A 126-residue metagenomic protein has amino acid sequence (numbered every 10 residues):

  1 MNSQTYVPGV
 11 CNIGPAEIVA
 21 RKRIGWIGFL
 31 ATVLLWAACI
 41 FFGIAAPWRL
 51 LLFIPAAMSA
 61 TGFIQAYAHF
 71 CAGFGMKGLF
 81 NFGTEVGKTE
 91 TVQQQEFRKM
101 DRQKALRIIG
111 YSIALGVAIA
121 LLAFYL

Functional and structural regions predicted by a protein language model:
N2-L126: Membrane-interfacial helix-loop segments of redox and metal-homeostasis proteins, especially TM-loop-TM junctions
